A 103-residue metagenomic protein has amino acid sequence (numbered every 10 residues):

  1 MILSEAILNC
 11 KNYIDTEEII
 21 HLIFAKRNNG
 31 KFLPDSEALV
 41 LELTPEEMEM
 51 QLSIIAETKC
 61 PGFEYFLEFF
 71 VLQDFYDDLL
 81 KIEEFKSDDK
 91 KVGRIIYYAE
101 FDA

Functional and structural regions predicted by a protein language model:
M1-I55: Extended, charge-biased low-complexity segments that typically form long amphipathic alpha-helices/coiled-coils
L39-E100: Amphipathic protein-protein interaction modules
